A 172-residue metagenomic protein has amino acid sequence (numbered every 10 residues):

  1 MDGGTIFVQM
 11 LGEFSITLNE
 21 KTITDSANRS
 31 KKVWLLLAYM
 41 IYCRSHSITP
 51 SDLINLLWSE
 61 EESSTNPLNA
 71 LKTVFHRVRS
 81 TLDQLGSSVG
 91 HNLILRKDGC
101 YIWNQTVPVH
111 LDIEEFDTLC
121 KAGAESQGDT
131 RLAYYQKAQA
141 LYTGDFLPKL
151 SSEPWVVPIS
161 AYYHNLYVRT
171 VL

Functional and structural regions predicted by a protein language model:
M1-W34, V89-C100, G144: Short boundary/linker motifs that mark transitions into or out of structured domains
E13, R29-A38, S64-L85: DNA-recognition element of transcription regulators
I16, C43-L71, E153: Positively charged, aromatic-enriched patches within helix-turn-helix-type DNA-binding elements, predominantly
D25-L57, V78: Short amphipathic alpha-helical recognition elements used for nucleic-acid or partner binding across transcription
I48-D52, V89, A133: Alpha-helix N-cap and coil->helix boundary residues
E62-N66, S87, G99-L172: Intrinsically disordered, charged and Pro/Gly-enriched terminal/linker segments that flank large helical-solenoid
